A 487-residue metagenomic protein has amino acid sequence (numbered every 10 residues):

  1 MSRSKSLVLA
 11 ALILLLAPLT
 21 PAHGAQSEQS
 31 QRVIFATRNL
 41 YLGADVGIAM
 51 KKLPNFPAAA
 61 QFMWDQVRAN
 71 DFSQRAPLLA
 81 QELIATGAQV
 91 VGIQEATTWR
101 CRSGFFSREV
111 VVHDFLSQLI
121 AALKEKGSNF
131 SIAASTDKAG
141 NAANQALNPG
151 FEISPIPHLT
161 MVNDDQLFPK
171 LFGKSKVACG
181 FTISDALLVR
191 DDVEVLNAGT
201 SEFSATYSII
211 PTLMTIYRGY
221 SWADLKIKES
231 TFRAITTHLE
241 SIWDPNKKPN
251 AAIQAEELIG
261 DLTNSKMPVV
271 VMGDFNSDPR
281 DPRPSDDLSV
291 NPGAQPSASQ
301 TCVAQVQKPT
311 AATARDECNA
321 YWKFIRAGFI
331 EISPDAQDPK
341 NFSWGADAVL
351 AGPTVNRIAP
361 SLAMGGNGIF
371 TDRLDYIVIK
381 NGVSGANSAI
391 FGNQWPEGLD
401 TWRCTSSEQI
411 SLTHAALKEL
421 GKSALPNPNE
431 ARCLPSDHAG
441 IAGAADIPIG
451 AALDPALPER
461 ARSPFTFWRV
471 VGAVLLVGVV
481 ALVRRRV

Functional and structural regions predicted by a protein language model:
M1-V8: Bacterial N-terminal signal peptides that target proteins for export
L9-P18: Bacterial N-terminal signal peptides
A25-F168, F172, P426-S463: N-terminal, active-site-proximal structural segment of metallo-dependent hydrolase catalytic domains
I34-N39, Q89-Q94, A133-A134, D185-L187 (+7 more regions): Structural recognition of the beta-strand scaffold that forms the well-ordered cores of secreted hydrolase catalytic
K124, I132-T237, G385-A386, N393 (+1 more regions): A well-ordered secondary-structure block
V193-L196, G260-V270, S277-P458, S463-P464: Metal-dependent phosphoester-hydrolase catalytic domains
Y217-I235, K247-P284: His/acidic metal-ligating clusters that form di-metal
R469-R484: A cross-kingdom C-terminal cell-surface attachment/processing module
